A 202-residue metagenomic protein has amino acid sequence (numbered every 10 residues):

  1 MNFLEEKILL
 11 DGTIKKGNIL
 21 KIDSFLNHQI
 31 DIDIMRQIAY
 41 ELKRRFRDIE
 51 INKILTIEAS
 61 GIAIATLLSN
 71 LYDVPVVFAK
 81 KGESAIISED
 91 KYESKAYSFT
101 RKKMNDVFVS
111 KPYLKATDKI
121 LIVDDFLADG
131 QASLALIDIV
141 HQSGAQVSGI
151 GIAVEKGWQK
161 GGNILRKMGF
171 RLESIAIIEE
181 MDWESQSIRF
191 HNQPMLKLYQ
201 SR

Functional and structural regions predicted by a protein language model:
M1-I51: Active-site-facing substrate-recognition patch
E6-K7, N18, I137-R202: PRPP-dependent phosphoribosyltransferase catalytic core
R36-T100: Conserved PRPP/pyrophosphate-binding segment of the phosphoribosyltransferase/PRPP-pathway fold
N52, D118, S148: Conserved acidic residues
I57-E58, V123-D124, V154: Short His-Asn-centered micro-motif
V74-I120, I188-S201: Short, glycine/charge-rich flexible loops or terminal/linker lids adjacent to PRPP-binding catalytic cores
D125, G130: Conserved G/P- and acidic residue-centered "switch" motifs that form tight phosphate/ATP-binding loops in soluble
S133-L134: Conserved acetyl-CoA-binding loop-helix of GNAT-fold acetyltransferases
